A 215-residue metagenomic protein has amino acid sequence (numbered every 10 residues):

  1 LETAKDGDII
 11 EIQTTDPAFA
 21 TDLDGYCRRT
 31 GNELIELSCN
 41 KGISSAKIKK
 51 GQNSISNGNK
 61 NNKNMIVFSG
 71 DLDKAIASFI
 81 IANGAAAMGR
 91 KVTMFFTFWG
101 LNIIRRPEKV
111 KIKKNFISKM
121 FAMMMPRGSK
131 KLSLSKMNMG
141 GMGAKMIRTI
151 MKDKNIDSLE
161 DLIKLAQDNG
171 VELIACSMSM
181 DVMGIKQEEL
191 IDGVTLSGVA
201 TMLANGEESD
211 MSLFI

Functional and structural regions predicted by a protein language model:
L1-I43: Ordered, small/hydrophobic-rich secondary-structure cores
E11-T14, V92-F98, I174-S177: Short internal beta-strands
D24-G31, I104-K114: Glycine-rich loop at the start of a catalytic domain that most often binds anionic cofactors/ligands
T30-S38, I112-R148, N155-S158: A glycine-rich helix N-cap at a beta->alpha junction
S45-N57: Core SAM-dependent methyltransferase catalytic element
M65-A75, I150-K154: Short, glycine-rich nucleotide/cofactor-binding loops
I76-G89, M94: Histidine-anchored nucleotide/phosphate-binding helix
G140-E207: A charged, amphipathic interaction segment
